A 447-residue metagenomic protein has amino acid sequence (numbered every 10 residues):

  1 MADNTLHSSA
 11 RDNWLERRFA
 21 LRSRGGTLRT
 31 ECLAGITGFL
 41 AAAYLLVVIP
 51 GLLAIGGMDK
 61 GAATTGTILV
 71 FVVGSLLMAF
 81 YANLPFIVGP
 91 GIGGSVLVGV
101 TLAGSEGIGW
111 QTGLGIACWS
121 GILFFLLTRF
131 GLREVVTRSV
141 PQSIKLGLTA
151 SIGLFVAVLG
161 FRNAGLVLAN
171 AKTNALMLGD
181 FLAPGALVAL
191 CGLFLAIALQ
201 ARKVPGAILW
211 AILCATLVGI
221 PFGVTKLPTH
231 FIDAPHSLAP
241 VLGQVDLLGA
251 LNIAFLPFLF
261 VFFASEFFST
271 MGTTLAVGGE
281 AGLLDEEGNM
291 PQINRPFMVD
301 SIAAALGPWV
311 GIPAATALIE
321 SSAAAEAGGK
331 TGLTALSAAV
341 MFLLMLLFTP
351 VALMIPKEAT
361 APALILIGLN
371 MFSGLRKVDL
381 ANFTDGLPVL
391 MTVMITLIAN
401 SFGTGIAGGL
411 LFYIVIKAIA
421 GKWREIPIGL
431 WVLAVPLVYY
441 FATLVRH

Functional and structural regions predicted by a protein language model:
A2-A62, N174-L178, W210-N294, L437-Y439: Helix-loop-helix hairpins and the membrane-proximal interhelical loops of multi-pass alpha-helical transport proteins
R11-I49, V70-F71, G91-V100, G104-T149 (+1 more regions): Helix-loop-helix junctions within the multi-pass membrane cores of secondary transporters/permeases
C32, L52, V136, G206 (+3 more regions): Residue-level signature of catalytic and energy-coupling elements of molecular machines, predominantly ATP/GTP-dependent
I36-A43, V73-L76, F80, A157 (+3 more regions): Hydrophobic/aromatic residues within the transmembrane alpha-helices of Major Facilitator Superfamily
G51-A63, T101-T112, N252-L256, P356 (+1 more regions): Helix-coil boundary and interhelical linker segments in multi-pass alpha-helical membrane proteins
G57-L76: Loop-to-helix transition at the N-terminal end of transmembrane alpha-helices
G74-I87, I197-K203, V261-S269, D300-V310 (+4 more regions): Transmembrane alpha-helix interface/packing and boundary motifs in multi-pass membrane proteins, characterized by
E106-P221, T225, L336-H447: Membrane-embedded alpha-helical modules
